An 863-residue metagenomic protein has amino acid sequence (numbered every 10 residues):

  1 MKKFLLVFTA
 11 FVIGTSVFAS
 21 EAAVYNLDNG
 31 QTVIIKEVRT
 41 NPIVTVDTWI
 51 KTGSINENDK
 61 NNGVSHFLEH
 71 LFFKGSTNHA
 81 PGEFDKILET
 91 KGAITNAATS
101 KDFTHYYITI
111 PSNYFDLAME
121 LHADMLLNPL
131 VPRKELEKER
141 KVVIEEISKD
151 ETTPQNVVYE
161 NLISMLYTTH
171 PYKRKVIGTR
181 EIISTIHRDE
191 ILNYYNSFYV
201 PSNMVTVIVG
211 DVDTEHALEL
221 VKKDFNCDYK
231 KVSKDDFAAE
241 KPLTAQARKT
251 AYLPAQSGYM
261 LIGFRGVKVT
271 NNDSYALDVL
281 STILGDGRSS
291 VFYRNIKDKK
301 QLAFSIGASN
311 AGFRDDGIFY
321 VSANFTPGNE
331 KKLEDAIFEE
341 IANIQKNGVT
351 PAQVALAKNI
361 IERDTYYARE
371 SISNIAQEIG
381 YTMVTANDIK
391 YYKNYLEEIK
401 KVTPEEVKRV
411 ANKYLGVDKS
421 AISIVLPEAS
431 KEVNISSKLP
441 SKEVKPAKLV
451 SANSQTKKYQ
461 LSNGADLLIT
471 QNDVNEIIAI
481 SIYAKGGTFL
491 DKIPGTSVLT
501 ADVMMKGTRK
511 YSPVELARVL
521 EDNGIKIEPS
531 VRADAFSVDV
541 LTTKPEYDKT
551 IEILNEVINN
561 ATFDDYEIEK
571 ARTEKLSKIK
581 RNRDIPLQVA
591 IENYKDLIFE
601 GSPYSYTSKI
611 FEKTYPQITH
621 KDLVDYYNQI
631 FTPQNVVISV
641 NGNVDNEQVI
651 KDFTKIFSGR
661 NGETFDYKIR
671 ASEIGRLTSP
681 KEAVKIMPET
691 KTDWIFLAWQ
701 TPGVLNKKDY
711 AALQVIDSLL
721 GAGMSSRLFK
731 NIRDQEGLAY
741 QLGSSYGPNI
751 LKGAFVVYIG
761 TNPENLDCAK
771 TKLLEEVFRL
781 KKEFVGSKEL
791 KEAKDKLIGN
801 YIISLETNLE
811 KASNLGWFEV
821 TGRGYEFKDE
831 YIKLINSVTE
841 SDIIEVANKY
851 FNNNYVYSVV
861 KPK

Functional and structural regions predicted by a protein language model:
F4-I13: Sec-dependent N-terminal signal peptides
V7, V17-E83, E120-L121, L192-N295 (+8 more regions): His/Glu-rich zincin catalytic helix
N41-E57, G63-F67, P81-M125, V157-E181 (+14 more regions): M16 family metallopeptidases and their MPP-like homologs
I183-D189, Y615-T619: Short, charged, amphipathic alpha-helices and their helix-cap/turn boundaries
N193-Y195, R248-K249, G307-N310, Y395 (+6 more regions): Generic recognition of flexible, low-complexity loop/linker segments
Y414, F851-N854: Short segments within alpha-helical structural elements
